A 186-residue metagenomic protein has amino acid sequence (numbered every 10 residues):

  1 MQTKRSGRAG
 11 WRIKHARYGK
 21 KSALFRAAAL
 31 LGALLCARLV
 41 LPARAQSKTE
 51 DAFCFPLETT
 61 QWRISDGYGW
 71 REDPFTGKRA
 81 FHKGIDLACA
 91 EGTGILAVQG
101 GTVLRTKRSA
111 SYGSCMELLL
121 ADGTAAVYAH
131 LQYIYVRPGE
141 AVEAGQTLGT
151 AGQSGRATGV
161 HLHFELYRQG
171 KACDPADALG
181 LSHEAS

Functional and structural regions predicted by a protein language model:
M1-E72, S186: Polar/charged, compositionally biased leader and regulatory segments
A37-G113, A144: Surface-exposed, glycine-biased beta-strand/turn segments
I64, A88, S114-L120, E140-S186: Conserved, short, structured surface segments that act as functional micro-motifs
D66, C89, R105, H130-Y133 (+1 more regions): A residue-level detector for short acidic-glycine micro-motifs
H82, A97-Y135, V160: Zn2+-dependent peptidoglycan hydrolase active-site motif and core
T93, D122-T124, K171: Short acidic/polar mixed-charge low-complexity motifs
